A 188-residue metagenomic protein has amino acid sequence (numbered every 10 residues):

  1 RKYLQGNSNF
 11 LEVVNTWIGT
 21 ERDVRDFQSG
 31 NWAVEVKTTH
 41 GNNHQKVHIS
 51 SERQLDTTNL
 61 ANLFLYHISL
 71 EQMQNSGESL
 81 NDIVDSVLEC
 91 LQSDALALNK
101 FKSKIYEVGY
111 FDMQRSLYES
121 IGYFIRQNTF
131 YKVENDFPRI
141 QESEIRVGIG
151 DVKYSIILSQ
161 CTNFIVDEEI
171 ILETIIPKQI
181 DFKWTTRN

Functional and structural regions predicted by a protein language model:
R1-R22, T39-N188: Nucleic-acid endonuclease domains
Y3, F27-H40: Conserved catalytic cores of phosphodiester-cleaving nucleases, focusing on short active-site segments
